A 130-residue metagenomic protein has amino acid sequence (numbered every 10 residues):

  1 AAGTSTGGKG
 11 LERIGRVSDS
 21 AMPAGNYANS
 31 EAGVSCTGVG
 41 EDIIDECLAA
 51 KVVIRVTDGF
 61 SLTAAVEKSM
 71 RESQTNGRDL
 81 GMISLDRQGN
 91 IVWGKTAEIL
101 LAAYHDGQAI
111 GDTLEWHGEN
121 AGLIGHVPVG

Functional and structural regions predicted by a protein language model:
A1-G130: N-terminal nucleophile
